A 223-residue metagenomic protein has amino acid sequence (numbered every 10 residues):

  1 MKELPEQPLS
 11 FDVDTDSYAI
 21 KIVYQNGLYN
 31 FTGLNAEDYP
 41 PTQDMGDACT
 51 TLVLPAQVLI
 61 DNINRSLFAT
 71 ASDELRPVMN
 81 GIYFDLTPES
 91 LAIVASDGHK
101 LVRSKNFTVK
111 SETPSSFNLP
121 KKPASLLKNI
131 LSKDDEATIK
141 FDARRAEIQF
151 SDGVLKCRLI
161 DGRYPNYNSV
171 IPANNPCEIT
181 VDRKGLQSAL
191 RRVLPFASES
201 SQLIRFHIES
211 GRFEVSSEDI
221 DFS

Functional and structural regions predicted by a protein language model:
M1-S223: Structural preference for solvent-exposed beta-strand-turn elements and adjacent flexible terminal/loop segments within
